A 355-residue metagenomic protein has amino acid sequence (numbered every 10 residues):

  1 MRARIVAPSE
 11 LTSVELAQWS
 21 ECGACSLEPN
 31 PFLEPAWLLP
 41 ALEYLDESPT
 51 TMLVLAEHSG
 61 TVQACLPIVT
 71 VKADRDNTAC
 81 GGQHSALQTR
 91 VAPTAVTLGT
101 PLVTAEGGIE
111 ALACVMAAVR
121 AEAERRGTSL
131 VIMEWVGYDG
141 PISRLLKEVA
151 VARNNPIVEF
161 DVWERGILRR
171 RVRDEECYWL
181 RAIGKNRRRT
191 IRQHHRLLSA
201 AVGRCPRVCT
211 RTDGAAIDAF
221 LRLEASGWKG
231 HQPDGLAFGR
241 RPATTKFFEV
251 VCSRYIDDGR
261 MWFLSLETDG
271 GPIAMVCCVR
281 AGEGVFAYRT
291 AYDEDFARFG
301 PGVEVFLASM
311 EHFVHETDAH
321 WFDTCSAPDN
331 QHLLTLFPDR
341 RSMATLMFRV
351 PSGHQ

Functional and structural regions predicted by a protein language model:
M1, R204-P206, A319-H320, A344: A structural micro-motif
A3-S59, Q63-H84, V136-S143, V149 (+4 more regions): A conserved beta-strand-loop-helix scaffold within acyl/acetyltransferase catalytic domains
E10-T12, A215, D329, V350-G353: Residue-level detector of flexible, active-site-proximal loop/helix-junction positions within diverse enzyme catalytic
T51, A73-V158, V279-T345: Acyl-donor binding region in acyl/amide transferases
V103-E106, L168-V172, V350: Short beta-strand-to-loop capping motifs
M343-Q355: C-terminal domain-closing interface element
